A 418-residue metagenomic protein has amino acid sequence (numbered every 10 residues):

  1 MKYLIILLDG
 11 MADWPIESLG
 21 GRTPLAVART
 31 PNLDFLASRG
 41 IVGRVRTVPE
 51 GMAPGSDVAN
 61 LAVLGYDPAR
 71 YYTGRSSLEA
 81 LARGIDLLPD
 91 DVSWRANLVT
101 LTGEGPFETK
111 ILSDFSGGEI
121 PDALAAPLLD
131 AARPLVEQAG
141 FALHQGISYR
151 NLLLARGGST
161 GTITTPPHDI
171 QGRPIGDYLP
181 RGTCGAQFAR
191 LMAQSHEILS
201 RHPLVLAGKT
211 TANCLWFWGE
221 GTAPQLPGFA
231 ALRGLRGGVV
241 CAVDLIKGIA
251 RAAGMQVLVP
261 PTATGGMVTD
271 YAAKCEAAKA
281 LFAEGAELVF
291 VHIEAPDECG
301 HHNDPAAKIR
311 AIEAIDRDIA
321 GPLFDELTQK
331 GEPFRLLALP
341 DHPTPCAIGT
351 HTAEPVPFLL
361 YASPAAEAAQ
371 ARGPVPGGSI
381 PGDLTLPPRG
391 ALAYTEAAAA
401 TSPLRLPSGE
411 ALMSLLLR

Functional and structural regions predicted by a protein language model:
M1-R418: Feature captures the catalytic ectodomains and active-site-proximal regions of enzymes that hydrolyze or transfer
